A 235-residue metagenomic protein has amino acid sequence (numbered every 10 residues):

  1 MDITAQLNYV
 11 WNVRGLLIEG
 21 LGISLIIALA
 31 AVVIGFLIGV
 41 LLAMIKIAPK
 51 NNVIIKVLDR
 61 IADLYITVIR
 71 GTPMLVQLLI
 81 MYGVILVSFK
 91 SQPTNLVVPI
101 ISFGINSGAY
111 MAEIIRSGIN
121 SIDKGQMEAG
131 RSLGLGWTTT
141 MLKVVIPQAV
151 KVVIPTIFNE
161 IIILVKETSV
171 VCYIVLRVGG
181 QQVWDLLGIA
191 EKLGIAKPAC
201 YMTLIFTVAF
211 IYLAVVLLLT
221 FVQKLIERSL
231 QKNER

Functional and structural regions predicted by a protein language model:
M1-R235: Transmembrane alpha-helices and adjacent helix-loop boundaries
